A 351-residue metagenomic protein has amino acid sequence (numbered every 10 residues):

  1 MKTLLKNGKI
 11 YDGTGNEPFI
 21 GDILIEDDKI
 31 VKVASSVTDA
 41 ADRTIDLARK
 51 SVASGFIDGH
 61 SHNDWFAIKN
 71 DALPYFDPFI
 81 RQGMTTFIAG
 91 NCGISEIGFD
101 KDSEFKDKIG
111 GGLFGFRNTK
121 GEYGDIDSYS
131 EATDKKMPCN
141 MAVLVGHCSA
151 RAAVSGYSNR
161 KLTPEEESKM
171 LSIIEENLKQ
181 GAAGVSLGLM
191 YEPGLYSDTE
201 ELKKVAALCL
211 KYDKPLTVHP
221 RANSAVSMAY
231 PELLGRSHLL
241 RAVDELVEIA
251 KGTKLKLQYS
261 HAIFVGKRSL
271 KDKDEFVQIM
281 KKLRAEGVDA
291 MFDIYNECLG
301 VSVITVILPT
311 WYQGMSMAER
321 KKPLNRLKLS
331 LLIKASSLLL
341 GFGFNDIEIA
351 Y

Functional and structural regions predicted by a protein language model:
M1-T3, I10-G55, L73: Histidine-rich, glycine-flanked metal-binding segment
G8, I23, D28, R49 (+6 more regions): Divalent metal-coordination and catalytic microenvironments
S51-F76: Di-metal (Zn2+ and/or Mg2+/Mn2+) metal-binding site signature of metallo-dependent hydrolases with the MBL/beta-CASP
D64-F66, I94-I97, R151, Y191-G194 (+3 more regions): Active-site environment of divalent metal-dependent phosphoester hydrolases
K69-G184, D213-K214, V288: Divalent-metal coordination cores built from histidine and acidic residues
S128-E131, S172, E176, E200-K211 (+2 more regions): Alpha-helical scaffolding segments of alpha/beta enzyme cores, especially the outer helices of TIM-barrel or partial
P138-Y157, K161-P164, M170-Y191, E232 (+2 more regions): Active-site neighborhoods of metal-dependent hydrolases
A182-A242: Divalent metal-binding pocket/active-site signature
